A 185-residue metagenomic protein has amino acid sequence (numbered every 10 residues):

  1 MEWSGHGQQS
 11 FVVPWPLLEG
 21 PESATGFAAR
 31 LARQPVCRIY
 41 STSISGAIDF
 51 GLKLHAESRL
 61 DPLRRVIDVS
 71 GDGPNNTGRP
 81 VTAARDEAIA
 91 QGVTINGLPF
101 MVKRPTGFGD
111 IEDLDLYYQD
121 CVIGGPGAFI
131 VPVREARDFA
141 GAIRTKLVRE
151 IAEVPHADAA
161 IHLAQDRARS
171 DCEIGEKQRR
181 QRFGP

Functional and structural regions predicted by a protein language model:
M1-R30, G107-D120: Short beta-strand-loop
M1-V12, I48-G51, V66-S70, L98: Von Willebrand factor
S4-Q8, G71-N76, F100-P105, E135-F139: Solvent-exposed loop/turn segments at secondary-structure junctions within structured extracellular/periplasmic domains
G5, A32, V36, L52-L60 (+5 more regions): Sec-exported extracytoplasmic/periplasmic mature domains
E19-R65, G97-D110, A142: Von Willebrand factor
Q34, P99, G109-L114, Y118-D138 (+1 more regions): Feature marks hydrolase-like catalytic cores characterized by long aromatic- and Gly/Pro-rich stretches
G73-D120: VWA/integrin I-like adhesion module and closely mimicked acidic/polar interface patches used
V131-P185: C-terminal "exit" segments of structured domains
